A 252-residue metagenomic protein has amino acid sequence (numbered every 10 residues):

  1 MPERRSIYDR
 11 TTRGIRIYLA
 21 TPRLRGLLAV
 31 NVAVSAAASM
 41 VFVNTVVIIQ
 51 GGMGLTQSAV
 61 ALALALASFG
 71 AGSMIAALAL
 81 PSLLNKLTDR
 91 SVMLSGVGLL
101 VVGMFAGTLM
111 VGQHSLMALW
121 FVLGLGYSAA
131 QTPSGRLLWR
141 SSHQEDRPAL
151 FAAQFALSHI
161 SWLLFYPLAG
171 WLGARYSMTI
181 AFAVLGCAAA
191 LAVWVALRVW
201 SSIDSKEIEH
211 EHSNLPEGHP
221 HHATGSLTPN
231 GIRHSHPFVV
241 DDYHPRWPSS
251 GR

Functional and structural regions predicted by a protein language model:
M1-R16, K206, H210: Flexible cytoplasmic inter-helical loops of multi-pass small-molecule transporters
R10, G26, V34-F42, F69 (+2 more regions): Substrate-agnostic recognition of the 12-TM MFS/MFS-like secondary transporter fold
R16-A79, M178-T179: A single, central transmembrane helix in multi-pass transporters
V47, G51-M53, L164-A183: Transmembrane alpha-helix termini and helix-breaking/packing motifs in multi-pass membrane transporters
I75-D89, G173-A174: Helix-to-loop junctions at the C-terminal end of transmembrane segments in multipass secondary transporters
S91-A106, A183-C187: Structural signature of the two symmetry-related core transmembrane helices
T108-W120: Helix-loop junctions at membrane interfaces in 12-TM secondary transporters
G186-P216: Multi-pass alpha-helical transporter architecture, strongest for 12-TM Major Facilitator/SLC carriers used
